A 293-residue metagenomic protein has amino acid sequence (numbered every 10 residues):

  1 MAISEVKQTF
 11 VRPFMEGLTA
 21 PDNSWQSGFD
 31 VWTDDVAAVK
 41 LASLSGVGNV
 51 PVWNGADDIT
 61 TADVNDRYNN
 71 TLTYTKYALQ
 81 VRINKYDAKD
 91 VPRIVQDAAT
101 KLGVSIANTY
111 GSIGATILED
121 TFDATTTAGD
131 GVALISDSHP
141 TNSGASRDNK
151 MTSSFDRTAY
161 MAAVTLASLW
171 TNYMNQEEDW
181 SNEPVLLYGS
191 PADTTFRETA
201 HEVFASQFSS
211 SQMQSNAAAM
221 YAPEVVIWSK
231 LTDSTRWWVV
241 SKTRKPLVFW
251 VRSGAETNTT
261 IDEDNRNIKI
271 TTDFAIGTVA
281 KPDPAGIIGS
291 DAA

Functional and structural regions predicted by a protein language model:
M1-A42, T243-T260, N267: N-terminal catalytic cores of peptidoglycan-degrading enzymes
Q8-V11, M15, R82-D90: Glycine- and acidic
E16-Y77: Assembly/oligomerization interface modules of large self-assembling protein complexes
Y74-K89, D179-P184: Glycine-rich, often proline-containing surface loops adjacent to acidic residues and nearby aromatics that form
Y86-D97, V104-L169: Alpha-helical scaffold segments that mediate packing/assembly in large oligomeric complexes
I113, I117-T126, M174-N175, W180-N182 (+2 more regions): Internal, well-folded beta-alpha domain core
D137-L169, A192-A293: Sequence/fold signature of self-assembling virion shell proteins
V185-S190: Extended hydrophobic secondary-structure segments that form protein cores and membrane-embedded regions
